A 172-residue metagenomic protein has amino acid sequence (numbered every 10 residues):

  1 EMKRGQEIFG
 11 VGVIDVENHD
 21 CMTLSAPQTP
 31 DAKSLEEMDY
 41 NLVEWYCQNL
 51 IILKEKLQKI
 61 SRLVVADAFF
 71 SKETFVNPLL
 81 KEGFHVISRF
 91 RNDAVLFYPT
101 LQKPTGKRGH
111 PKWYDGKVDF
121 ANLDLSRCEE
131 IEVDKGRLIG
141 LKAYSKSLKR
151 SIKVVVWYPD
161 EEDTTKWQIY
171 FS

Functional and structural regions predicted by a protein language model:
M2-L57, K153-S172: Electropositive, glycine- and tryptophan-enriched low-complexity nucleic-acid-binding patches
A32-W157: An internal, acidic/charged active-site-proximal segment that coordinates divalent cations and/or engages
